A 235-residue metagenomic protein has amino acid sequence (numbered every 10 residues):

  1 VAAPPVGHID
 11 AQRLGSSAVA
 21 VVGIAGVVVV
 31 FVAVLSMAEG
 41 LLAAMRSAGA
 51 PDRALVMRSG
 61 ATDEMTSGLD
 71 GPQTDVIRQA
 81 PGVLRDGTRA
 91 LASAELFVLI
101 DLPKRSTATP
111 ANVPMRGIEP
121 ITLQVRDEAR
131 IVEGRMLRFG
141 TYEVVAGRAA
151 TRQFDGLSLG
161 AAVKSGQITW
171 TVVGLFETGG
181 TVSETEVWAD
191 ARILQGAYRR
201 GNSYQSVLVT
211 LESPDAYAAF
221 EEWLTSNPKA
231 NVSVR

Functional and structural regions predicted by a protein language model:
V1-V29: N-terminal Sec/SRP start-transfer signal
A25, V29-P114, E133-R135, G140 (+2 more regions): Hydrophobic, regular-secondary-structure patches
A48, P103-P110, D155-R235: Mechanotransmission and gating elements of multispan inner-membrane complexes involved in transport and envelope
L55, E143, S206-L208: Short aromatic/hydrophobic contact patches that present stacked aromatics for nucleic-acid/ligand binding
M57, L69, G117-I118, V145-A146 (+2 more regions): A conserved hydrophobic position in a structured secondary element of the catalytic/binding core that shapes
G60, P72, I121, A149 (+2 more regions): Alpha-helix/helix-capping structural signal
G68, R152-G156: Short, surface-exposed secondary-structure edge patches
A111-Q153: Short beta-strand boundary microenvironments
